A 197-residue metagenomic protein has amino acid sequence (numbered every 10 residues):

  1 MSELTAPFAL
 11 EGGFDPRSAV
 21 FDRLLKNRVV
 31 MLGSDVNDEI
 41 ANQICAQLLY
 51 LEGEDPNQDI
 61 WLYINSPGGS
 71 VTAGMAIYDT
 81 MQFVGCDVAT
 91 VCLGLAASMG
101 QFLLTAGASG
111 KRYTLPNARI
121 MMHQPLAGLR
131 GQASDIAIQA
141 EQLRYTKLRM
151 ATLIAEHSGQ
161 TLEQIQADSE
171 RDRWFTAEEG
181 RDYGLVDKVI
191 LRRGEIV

Functional and structural regions predicted by a protein language model:
M1-V197: Terminal-region recognition feature
